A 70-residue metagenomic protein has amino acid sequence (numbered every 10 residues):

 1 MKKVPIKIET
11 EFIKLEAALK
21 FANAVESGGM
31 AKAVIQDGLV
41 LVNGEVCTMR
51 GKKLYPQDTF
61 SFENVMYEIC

Functional and structural regions predicted by a protein language model:
M1-I13: A detector for short, charged/polar N-terminal pre-domain segments
V4-P5, T59-C70: A positively charged, amphipathic N-terminal helix/segment that binds anionic biomolecules
T10, L19, D58-F60: Short non-domain terminal segments
I13, A22, S61-E63: Compositionally biased, low-structure terminal segments
L15-P56: A basic, amphipathic helix-loop patch mediating RNA/tRNA/ribosome contacts
